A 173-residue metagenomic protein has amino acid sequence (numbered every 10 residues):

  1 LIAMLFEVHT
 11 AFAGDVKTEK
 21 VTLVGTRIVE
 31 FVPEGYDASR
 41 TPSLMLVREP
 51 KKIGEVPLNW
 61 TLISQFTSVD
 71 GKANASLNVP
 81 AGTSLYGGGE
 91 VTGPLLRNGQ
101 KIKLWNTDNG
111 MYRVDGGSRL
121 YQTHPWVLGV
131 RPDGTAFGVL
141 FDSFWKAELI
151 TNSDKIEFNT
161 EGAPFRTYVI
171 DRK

Functional and structural regions predicted by a protein language model:
L1-V8: Bacterial N-terminal signal peptides
H9-A13: Signal peptide processing junction and immediate N-terminal pro/mature segment of secreted/exported proteins
G14-K173: Catalytic and substrate-binding clefts that recognize carbohydrates or anionic sugar/phosphate headgroups
